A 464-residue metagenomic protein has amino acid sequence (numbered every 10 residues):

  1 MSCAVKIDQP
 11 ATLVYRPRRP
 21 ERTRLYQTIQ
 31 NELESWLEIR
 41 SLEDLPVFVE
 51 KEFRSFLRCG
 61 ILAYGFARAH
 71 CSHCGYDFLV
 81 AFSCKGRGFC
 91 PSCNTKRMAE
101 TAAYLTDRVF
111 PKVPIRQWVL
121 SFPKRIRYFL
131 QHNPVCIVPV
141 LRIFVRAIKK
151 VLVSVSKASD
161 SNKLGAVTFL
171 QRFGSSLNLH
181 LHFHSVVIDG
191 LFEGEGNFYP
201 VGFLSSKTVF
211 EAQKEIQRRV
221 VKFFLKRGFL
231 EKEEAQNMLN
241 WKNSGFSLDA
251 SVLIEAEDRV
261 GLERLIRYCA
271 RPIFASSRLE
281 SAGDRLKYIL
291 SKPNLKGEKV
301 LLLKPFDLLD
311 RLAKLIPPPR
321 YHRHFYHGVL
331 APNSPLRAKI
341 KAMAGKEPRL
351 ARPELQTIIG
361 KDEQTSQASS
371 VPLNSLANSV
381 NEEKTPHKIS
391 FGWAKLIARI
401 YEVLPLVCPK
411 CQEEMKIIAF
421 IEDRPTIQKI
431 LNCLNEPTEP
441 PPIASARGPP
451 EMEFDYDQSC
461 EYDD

Functional and structural regions predicted by a protein language model:
M1-D464: Beta->alpha loop/short-helix hinge microenvironment recognizer with preference for catalytic Tyr/His contexts
